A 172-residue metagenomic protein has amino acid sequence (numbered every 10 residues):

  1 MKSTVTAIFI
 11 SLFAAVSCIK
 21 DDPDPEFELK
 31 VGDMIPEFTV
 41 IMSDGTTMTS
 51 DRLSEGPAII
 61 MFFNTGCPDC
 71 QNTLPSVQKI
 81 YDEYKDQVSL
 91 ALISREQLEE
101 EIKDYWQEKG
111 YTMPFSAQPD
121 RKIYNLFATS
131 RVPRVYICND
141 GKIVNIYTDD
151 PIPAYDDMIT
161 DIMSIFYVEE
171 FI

Functional and structural regions predicted by a protein language model:
K2-I8: Sec-dependent signal peptide recognition, specifically the positively charged N-region followed immediately by
A15-S17: C-terminal motif of bacterial Sec signal peptides marking the signal peptidase cleavage site
D21-S50: N-terminal "domain-start" segment that seeds a small globular fold
S50-Q71: Short active-site neighborhood of thiol/selenol oxidoreductases, capturing the structured segment around
M61, S89-I93, P114-S116: Structural recognition of the beta-strand scaffold that forms the well-ordered cores of secreted hydrolase catalytic
Q71-K109, K122-N125: Structural microenvironment flanking redox-active thiols in thiol-disulfide oxidoreductases
K109-Y111, D120-M163: Thiol/disulfide oxidoreductase modules built on the thioredoxin-like
E169-I172: Short, solvent-exposed mixed-charge patches
